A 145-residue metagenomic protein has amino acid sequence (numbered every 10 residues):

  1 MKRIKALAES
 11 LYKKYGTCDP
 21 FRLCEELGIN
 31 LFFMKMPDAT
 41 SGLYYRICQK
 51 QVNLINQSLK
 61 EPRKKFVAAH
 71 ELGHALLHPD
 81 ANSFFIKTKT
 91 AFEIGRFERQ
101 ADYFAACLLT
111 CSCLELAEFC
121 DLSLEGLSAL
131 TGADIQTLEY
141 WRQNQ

Functional and structural regions predicted by a protein language model:
M1-Q145: Active-site hotspot residues in diverse enzymes, especially metal/ion-binding acidic/histidine motifs
